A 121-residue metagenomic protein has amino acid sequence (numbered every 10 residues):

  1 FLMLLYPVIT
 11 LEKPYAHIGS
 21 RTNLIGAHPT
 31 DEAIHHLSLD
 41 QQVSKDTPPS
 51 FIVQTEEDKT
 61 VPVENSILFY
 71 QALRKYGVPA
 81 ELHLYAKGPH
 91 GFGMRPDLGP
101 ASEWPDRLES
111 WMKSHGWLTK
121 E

Functional and structural regions predicted by a protein language model:
F1-E121: Alpha/beta-hydrolase superfamily serine-hydrolase fold, recognizing
